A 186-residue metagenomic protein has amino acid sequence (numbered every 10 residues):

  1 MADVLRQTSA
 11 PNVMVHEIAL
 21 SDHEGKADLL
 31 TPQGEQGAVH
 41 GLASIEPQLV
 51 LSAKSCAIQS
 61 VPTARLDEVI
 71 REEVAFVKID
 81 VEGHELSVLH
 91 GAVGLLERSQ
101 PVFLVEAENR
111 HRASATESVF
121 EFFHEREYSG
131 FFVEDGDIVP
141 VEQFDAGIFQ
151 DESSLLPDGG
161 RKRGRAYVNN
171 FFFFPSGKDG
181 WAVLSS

Functional and structural regions predicted by a protein language model:
M1-S186: Phosphate/nucleotide-binding beta-alpha loop and adjacent structural elements of enzyme active sites
